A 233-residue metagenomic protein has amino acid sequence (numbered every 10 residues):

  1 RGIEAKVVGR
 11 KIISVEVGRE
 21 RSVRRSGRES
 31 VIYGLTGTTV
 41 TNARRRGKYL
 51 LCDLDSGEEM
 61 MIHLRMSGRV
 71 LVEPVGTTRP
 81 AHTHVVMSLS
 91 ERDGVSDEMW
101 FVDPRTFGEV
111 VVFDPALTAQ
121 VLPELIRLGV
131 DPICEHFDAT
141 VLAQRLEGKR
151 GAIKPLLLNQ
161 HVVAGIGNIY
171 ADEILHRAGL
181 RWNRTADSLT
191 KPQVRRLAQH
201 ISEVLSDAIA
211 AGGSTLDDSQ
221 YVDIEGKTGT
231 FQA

Functional and structural regions predicted by a protein language model:
R1-A233: Structured catalytic/nucleic-acid-binding cores of DNA maintenance enzymes
